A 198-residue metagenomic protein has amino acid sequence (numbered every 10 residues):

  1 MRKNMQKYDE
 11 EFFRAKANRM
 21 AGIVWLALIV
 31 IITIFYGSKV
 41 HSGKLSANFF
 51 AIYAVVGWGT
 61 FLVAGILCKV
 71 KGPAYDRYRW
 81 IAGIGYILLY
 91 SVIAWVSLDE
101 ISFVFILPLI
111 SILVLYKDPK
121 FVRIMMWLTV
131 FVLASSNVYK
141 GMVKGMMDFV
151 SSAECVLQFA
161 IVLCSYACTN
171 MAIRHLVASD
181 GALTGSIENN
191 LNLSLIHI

Functional and structural regions predicted by a protein language model:
M1-F13: Short, Lys/Arg-rich, polar N-terminal cytosolic tail immediately upstream of the first transmembrane signal-anchor
E10-M20, L45, K71-Y78, F121 (+1 more regions): Membrane-interfacial loop-to-transmembrane-helix junctions in polytopic alpha-helical membrane proteins
M20-L98, F105-S111, T129-F131: Hydrophobic transmembrane alpha-helices and their membrane-interface boundaries in multi-pass, membrane-anchored
I34-G57, L115, P119-A178: Alpha-helical transmembrane segments and their interfaces in multipass membrane proteins
W95-E100, K117-K120: Transmembrane helix interruption/hinge and helix-loop junction motifs
V104-L109, V156-A160: Membrane-embedded alpha-helical segments of multi-pass membrane proteins, especially the transmembrane helices
V177-L193: Cytosolic signal-transmission helices at domain junctions
I196-I198: Conserved small/polar residues in nucleotide/adenosyl-binding loops
